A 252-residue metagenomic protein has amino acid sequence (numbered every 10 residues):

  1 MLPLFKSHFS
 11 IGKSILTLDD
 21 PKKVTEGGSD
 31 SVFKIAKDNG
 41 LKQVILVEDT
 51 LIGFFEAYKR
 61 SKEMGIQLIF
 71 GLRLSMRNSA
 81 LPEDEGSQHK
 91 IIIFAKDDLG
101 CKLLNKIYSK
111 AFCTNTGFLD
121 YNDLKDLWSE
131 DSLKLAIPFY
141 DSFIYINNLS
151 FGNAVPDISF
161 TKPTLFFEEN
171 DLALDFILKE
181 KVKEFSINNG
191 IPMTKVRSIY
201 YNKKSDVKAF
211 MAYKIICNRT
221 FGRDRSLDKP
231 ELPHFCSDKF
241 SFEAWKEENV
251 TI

Functional and structural regions predicted by a protein language model:
M1-I252: Phosphodiester-processing cores and adjacent nucleic acid-binding clamps
